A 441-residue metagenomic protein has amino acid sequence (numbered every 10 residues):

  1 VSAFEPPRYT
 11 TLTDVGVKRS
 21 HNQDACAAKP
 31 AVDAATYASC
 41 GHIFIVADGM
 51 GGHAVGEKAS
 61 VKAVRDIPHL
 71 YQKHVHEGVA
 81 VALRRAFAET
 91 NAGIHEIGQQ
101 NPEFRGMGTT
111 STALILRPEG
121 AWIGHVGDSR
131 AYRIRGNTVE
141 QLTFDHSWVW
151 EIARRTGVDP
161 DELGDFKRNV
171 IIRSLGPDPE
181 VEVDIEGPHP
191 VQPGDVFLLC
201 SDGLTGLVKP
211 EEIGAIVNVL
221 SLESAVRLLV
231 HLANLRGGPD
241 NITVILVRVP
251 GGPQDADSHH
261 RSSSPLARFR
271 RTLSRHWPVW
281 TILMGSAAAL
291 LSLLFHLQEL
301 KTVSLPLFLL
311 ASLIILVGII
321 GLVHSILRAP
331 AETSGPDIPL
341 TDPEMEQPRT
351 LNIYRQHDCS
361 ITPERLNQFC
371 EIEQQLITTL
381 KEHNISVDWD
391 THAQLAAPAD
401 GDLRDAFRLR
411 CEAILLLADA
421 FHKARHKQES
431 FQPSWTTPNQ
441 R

Functional and structural regions predicted by a protein language model:
V1-H383, V387-Q394, R408-E412, D419-R441: PP2C/PPM-type serine/threonine phosphatase catalytic domain
I361, P398-D402: Hydrophobic/aromatic side-chain positions at a characteristic register within alpha-helices of tetratricopeptide repeats
